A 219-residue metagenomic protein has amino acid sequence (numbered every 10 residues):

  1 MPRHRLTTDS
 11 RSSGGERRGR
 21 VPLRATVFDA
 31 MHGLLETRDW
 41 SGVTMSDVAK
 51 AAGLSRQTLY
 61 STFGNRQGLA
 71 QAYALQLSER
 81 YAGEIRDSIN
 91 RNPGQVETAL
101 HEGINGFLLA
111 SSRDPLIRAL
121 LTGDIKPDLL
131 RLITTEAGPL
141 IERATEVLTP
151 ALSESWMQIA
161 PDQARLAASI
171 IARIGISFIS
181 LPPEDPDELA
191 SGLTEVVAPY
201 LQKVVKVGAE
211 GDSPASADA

Functional and structural regions predicted by a protein language model:
M1-A51, G68-Q71: Basic, helix-initiating cap at the start of DNA-binding domains
M1-S10, N105-L109, T134-T135, T145-E146 (+2 more regions): Intrinsic, short, N-terminal disordered tails of RNA polymerase sigma-factor systems
V27-L35, Y81, I85, F107 (+1 more regions): Short hydrophobic clusters on alpha-helical segments that form packing/core surfaces in small helical domains
L35, T44-M45, R56, R66 (+4 more regions): Amphipathic alpha-helical segments enriched in hydrophobic/aromatic and basic residues that form the DNA-contacting
A52-F63: Short hydrophobic/aromatic patch on the recognition helix
A72, R86-R113, A168: Hydrophobic alpha-helical connector segments
A82, P115, A119, D128-Q158 (+1 more regions): Amphipathic alpha-helical packing segments from all-alpha helical-bundle domains
L109-R113, P150, E154, S169-E188 (+1 more regions): Amphipathic C-terminal alpha-helical segment
